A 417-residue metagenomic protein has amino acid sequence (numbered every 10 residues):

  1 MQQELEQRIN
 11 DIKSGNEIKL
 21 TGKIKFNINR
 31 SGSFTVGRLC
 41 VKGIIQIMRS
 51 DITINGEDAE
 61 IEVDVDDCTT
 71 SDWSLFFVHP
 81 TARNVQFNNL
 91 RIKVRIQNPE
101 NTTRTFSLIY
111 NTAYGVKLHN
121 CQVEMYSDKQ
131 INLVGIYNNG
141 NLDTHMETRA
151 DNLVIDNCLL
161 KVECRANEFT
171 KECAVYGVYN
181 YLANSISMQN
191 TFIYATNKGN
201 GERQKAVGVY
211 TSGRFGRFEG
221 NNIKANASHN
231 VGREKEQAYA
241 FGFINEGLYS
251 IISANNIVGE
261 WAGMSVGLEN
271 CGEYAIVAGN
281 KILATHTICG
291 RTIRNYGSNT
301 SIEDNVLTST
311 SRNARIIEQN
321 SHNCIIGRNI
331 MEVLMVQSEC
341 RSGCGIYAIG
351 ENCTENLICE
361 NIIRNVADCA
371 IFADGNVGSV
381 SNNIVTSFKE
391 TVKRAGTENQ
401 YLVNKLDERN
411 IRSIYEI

Functional and structural regions predicted by a protein language model:
M1-N10, S14-N16, T21-K25, I417: Right-handed parallel beta-helix/beta-solenoid
E6, N10, S14, N27-N55 (+9 more regions): Extracellular beta-strand-rich solenoid/capping regions of secreted or surface-exposed proteins that bind or remodel
K13, R49-S50, G56, T81-A82 (+26 more regions): Parallel beta-helix/beta-solenoid
N16, N29-S31, K42, V63-D72 (+12 more regions): Short glycine/acidic-rich loop motifs that flank beta-strands on beta-rich extracellular proteins
K19, R30-I45, R104-F106, L118 (+6 more regions): Flexible coil/linker segments and helix-coil junctions enriched in charged and small residues
T21-N27, R91-R95, L159-V162, Y194 (+1 more regions): Generic short beta-strand segments
L90, C121, C158, N190-T191 (+9 more regions): Consensus "Asn ladder" position of solenoid repeat domains
I330-M331, S338, A348-G350, T354-I363 (+3 more regions): Predominantly extracellular beta-rich ligand-binding scaffolds that present long acidic/polar faces for carbohydrate
